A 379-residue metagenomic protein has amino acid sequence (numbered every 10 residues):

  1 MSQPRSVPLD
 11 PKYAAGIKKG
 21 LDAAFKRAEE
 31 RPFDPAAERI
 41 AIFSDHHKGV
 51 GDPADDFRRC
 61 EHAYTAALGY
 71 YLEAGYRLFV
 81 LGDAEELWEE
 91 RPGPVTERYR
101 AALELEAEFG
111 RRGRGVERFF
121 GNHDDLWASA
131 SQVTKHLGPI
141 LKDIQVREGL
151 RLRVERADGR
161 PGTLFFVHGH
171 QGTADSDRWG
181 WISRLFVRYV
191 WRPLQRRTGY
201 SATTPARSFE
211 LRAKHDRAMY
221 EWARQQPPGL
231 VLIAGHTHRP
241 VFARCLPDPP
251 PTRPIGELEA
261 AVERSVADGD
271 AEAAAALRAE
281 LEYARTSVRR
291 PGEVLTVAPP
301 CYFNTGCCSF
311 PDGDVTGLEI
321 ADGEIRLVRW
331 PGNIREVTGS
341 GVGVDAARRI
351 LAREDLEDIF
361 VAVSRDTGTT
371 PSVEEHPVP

Functional and structural regions predicted by a protein language model:
M1-V80, A84-P379: Extended recognition/assembly regions associated with phosphoester-bond processing machinery
